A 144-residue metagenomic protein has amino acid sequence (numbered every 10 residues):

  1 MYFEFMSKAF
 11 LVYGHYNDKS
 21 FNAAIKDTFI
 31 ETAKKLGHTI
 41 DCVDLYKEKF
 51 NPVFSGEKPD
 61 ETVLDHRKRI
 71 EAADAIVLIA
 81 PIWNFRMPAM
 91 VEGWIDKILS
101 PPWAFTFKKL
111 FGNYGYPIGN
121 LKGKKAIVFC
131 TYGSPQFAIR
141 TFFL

Functional and structural regions predicted by a protein language model:
M1-F5: Short, Lys/Arg-enriched N-terminal segments with co-localized hydrophobic residues within the first ~10-30 amino acids
S7-H38: N-terminal beta1-alpha1 ligand-phosphate binding loop
V12-G14, V43, F129-T131: Short hydrophobic segments within beta-strands
Y16, E48, G133-Q136: A short, flexible beta-alpha/helix-coil linker loop
A24-D27, S55-E57, V91-W94, T141-L144: Short, glycine/charged-enriched secondary-structure capping and boundary segments
T39-L45: Short beta-strand elements in bilobed, periplasmic/extracellular small-molecule ligand-binding domains
L45-E61: N-terminal beta-loop-helix "entrance" segment that forms/cooperates in small-molecule cofactor or anionic ligand
T62-F143: Helix-loop-strand module that forms the ligand-binding subsite of alpha/beta enzymes
